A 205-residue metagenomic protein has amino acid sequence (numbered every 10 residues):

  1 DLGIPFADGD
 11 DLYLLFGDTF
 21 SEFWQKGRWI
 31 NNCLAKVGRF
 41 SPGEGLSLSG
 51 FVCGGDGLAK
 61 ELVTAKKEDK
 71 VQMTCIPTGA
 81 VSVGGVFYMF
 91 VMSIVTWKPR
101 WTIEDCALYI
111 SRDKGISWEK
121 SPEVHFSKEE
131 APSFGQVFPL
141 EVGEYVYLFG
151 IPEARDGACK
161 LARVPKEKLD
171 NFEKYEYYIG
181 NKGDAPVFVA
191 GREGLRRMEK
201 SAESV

Functional and structural regions predicted by a protein language model:
D1-G3, T78, K128-F138: Repeated scaffold domains used in trafficking and secretory/extracellular systems, primarily beta-propellers
A7-M73, S82-E130, G143-V205: Beta-rich carbohydrate-recognition and catalytic domains
